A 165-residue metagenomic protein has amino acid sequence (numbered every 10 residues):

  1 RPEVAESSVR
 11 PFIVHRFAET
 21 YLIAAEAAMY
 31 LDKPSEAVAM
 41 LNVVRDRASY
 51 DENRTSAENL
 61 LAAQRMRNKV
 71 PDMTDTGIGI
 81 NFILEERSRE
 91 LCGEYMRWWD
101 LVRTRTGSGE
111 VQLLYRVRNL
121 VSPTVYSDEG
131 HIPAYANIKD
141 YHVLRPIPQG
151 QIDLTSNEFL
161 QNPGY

Functional and structural regions predicted by a protein language model:
R1-Y165: Acidic/polar-rich alpha-helix caps and helix-coil junctions
